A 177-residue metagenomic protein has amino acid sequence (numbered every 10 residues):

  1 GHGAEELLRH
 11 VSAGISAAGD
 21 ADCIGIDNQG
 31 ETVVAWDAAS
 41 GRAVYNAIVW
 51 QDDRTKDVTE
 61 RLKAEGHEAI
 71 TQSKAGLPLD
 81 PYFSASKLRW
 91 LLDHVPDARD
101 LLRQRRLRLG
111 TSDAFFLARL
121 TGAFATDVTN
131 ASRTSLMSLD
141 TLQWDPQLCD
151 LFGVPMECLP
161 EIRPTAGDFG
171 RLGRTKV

Functional and structural regions predicted by a protein language model:
G1-Y45, S73, D100, P160 (+1 more regions): N-terminal glycine/serine-rich phosphate-binding loop of ATP-dependent small-molecule kinases, especially carbohydrate
Q29, K56, A85: Phosphate- and other anionic-substrate recognition elements at nucleic-acid/protein interfaces
N46, K56-E60: A short, polar/charged loop-to-alpha-helix boundary motif
I48-V49, N130: Residue-level structural signal for beta-strand termini and adjacent loop
D52: Carbohydrate-associated surface elements
R61-H67, G173-V177: Short, surface-exposed amphipathic charged segments that create phosphate/polyanion-binding patches used for binding
Q72-V177: Gly/Ser/Thr-rich active-site cleft segment
